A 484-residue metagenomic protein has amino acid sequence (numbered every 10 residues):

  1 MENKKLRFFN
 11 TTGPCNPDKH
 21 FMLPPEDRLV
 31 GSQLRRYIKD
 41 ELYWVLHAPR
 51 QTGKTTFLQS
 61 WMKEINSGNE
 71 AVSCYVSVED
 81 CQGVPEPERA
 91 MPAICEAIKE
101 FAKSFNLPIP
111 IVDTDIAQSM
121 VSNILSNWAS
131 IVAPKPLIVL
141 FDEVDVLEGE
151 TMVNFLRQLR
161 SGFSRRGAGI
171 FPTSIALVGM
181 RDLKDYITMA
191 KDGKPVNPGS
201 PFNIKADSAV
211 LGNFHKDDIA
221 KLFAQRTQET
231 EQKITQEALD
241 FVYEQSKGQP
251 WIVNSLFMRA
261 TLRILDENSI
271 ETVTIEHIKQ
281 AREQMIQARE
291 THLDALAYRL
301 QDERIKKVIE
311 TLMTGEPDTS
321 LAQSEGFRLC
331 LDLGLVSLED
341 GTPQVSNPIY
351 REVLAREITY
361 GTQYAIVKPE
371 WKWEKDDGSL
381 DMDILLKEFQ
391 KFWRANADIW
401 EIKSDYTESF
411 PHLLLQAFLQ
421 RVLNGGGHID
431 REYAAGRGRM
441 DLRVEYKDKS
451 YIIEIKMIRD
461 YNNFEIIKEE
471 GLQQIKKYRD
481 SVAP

Functional and structural regions predicted by a protein language model:
M1-T52, T56-I65, N123-I131, D383-E388 (+1 more regions): Walker A/P-loop-proximal flanking segment of P-loop NTPase domains
P14-N16, T151-L239, Y243-Q245, R263-E267 (+1 more regions): The catalytic "switch" region of P-loop NTPases
R28, D217, A224-L333, E339 (+1 more regions): Winged-helix-like regulatory helical subdomains adjacent to P-loop NTPase cores
S67-G83: Conserved catalytic segments around the Walker B and adjacent sensor/switch elements of P-loop NTPase domains
N69-E70, R443-E454: Active-site beta-strand-loop-beta-strand hairpin of nuclease catalytic cores that positions key catalytic residues
E96-R160, S164-S174: Mid-core helix/loop region of P-loop NTP-binding domains shared across ATPases and GTPases
E388-D430: Acidic-basic catalytic patches of nuclease active cores, encompassing PD-(D/E)XK and other metal-cofactor nuclease
R421-D448: Active-site metal-binding core of divalent-cation-utilizing nuclease and nuclease-like domains
